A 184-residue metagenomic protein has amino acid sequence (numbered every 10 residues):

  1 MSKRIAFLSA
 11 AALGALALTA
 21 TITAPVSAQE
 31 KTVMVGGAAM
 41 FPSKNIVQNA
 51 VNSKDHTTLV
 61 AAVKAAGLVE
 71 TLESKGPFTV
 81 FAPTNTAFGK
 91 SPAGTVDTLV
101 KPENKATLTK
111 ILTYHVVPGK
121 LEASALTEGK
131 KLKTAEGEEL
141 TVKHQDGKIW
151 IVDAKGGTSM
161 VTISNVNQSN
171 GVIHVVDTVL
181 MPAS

Functional and structural regions predicted by a protein language model:
M1-L13: Bacterial N-terminal signal peptides that target proteins for export
I5, P25-S184: Mature, structured domains of secreted/extracytosolic soluble proteins
L16-V26: C-terminal segment of classical bacterial N-terminal signal peptides
